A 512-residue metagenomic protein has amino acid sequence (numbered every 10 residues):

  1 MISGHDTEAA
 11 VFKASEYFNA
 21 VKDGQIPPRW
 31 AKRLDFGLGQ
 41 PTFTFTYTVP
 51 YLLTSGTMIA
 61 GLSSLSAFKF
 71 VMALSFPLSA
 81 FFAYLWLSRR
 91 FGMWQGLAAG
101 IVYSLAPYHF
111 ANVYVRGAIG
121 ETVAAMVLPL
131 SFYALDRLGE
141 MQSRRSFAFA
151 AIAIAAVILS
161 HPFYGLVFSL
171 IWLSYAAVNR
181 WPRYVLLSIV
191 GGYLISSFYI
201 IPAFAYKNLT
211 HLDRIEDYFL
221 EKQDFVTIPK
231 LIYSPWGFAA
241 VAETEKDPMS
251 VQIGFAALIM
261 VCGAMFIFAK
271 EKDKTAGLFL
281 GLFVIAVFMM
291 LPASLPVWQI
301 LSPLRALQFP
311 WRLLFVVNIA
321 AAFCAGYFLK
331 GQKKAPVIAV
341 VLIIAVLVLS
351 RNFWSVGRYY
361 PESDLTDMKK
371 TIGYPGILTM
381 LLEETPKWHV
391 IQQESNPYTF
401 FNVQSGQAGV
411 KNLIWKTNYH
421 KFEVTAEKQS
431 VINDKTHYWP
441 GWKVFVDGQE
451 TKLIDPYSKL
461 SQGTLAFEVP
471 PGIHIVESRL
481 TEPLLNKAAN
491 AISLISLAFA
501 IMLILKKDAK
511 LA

Functional and structural regions predicted by a protein language model:
M1-P361, I473-R479, N486-A512: Membrane-embedded transmembrane-helix bundle of lipid-linked glycan/lipid transferases
N19-A20, A31-R33, A99-G100, G281-L282 (+4 more regions): Generic detector of short, locally flexible boundary/turn motifs and exposed helical patches
L135, L258-G263, P375-L381, P440-G441 (+2 more regions): A broadly tuned "polar low-complexity/structure-edge" signature
G357-K411, T417-K421: Membrane-interface segments at or immediately adjacent to transmembrane helices that form the boundary between
S395-A512: Active-site-proximal, structured, solvent-exposed surfaces of multi-pass membrane proteins that position macromolecular
